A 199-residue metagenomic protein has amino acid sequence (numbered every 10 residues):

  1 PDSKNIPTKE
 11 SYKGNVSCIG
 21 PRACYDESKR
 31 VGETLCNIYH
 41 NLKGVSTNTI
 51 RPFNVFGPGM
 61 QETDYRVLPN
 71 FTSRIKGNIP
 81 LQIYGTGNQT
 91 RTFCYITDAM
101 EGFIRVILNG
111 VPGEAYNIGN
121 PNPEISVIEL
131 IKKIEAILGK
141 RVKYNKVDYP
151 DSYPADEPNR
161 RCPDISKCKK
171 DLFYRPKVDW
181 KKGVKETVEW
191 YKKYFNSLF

Functional and structural regions predicted by a protein language model:
D2-T49, N54, Q61-D64: Catalytic helix-loop patch of NAD(P)-dependent Rossmann-fold dehydrogenases
E10-V16, G44, F71-I83, I137-Y149 (+1 more regions): A short C-terminal helix-loop "cap" of Rossmann-like NAD(P)-dependent dehydrogenase/epimerase domains
A23-D26, T63-R66, N88-T97, I125 (+3 more regions): Residue-level signal for the nucleotide or nucleotide-sugar donor/cofactor binding architecture
R30, V55-N70, I79, Y84 (+5 more regions): Glycine/proline-rich active-site loop of Rossmann-fold NAD(P)-dependent oxidoreductases
V31, L35, Y39, F71 (+2 more regions): Hydrophobic alpha-helix immediately C-terminal to the catalytic Tyr-X-X-X-Lys motif of short-chain
T86, G113-Y116, I128-I131, G139-R160: C-terminal "lid/loop" region of Rossmann-like NAD(P)-dependent oxidoreductases
A99, F103, I118, L130 (+2 more regions): Non-catalytic, hydrophobic alpha-helical segments
S166, W180-F199: Amphipathic terminal alpha-helices
